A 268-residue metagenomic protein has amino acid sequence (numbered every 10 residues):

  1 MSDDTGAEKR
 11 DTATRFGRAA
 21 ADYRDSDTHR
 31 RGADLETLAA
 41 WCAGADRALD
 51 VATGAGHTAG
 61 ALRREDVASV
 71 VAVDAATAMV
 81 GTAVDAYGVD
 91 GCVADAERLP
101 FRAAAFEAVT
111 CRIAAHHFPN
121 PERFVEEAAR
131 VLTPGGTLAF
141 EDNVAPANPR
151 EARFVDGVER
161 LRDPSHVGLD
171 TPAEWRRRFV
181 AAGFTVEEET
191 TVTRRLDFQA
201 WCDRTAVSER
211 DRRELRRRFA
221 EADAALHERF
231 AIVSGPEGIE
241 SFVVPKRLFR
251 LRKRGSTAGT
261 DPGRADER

Functional and structural regions predicted by a protein language model:
M1-G44, H57-A61, M79, A200: Conserved class I S-adenosyl-L-methionine
L49-R98: Class I SAM-dependent methyltransferase SAM/SAH-binding core
T110: A conserved beta-strand element that flanks and buttresses the S-adenosyl-L-methionine
H116-H117: A short His-aromatic
E122-T137: A short glycine-rich, Lys/Arg-flanked "PGG" loop and its adjoining helix->strand segment in the class I
A139-L161: Conserved class I S-adenosyl-L-methionine
V167-G183: Short alpha-helix
A182, V186-R268: Conserved Class I S-adenosyl-L-methionine
